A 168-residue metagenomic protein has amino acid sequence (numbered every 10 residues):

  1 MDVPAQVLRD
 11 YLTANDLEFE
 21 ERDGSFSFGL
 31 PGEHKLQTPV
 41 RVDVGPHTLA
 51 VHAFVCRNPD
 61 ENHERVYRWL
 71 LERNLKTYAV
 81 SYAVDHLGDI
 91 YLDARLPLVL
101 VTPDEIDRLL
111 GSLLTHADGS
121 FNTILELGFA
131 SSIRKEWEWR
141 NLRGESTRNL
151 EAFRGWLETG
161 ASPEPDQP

Functional and structural regions predicted by a protein language model:
M1-E18: Amphipathic alpha-helical segments
L12, E33-K35, N74-K76: Short solvent-exposed loop/turn micro-motifs enriched in small/polar/acidic residues
D16-E18, P39-R41, S81-A83: Short, surface-exposed charged micro-motifs
E20-T38, P46-L49: Ser/Thr-rich, low-complexity intrinsically disordered terminal regions
H52-D93: Short, internal acidic amphipathic alpha-helical interface segments that mediate docking to partner proteins
V55-P59, L96-E105: A generic structural motif
L100-N141: A contiguous, mid-protein "functional segment" used to position or interact with cofactors/ions or partner subunits
L125-Q167: Short, highly charged C-terminal tails/helix-capping segments
